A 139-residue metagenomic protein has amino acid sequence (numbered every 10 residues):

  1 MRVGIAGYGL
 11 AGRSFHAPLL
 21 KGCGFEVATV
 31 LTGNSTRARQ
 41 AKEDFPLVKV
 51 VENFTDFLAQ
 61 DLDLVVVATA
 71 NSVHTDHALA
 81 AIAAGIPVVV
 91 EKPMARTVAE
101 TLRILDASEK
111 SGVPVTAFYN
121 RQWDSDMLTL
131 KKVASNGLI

Functional and structural regions predicted by a protein language model:
M1-F45: N-terminal Rossmann-like dinucleotide-binding module
G9, N34, V66, A70 (+2 more regions): Structured beta->alpha junctions
L19-C23, A41-D44, A80-A84, R103-S111 (+1 more regions): Alpha-helical structural signal in soluble globular domains
E26, P87, P114: Residue-level detector of anion-binding/catalytic polar loops
A28, V51, T116: General small-molecule cofactor/ligand-binding pocket signal
F45-A107: Beta-loop-alpha module in the N-terminal Rossmann-like domain of NAD(P)-dependent dehydrogenases, especially those
A95-I139: A contiguous active-site-proximal alpha/beta segment in oxidoreductase catalytic domains
